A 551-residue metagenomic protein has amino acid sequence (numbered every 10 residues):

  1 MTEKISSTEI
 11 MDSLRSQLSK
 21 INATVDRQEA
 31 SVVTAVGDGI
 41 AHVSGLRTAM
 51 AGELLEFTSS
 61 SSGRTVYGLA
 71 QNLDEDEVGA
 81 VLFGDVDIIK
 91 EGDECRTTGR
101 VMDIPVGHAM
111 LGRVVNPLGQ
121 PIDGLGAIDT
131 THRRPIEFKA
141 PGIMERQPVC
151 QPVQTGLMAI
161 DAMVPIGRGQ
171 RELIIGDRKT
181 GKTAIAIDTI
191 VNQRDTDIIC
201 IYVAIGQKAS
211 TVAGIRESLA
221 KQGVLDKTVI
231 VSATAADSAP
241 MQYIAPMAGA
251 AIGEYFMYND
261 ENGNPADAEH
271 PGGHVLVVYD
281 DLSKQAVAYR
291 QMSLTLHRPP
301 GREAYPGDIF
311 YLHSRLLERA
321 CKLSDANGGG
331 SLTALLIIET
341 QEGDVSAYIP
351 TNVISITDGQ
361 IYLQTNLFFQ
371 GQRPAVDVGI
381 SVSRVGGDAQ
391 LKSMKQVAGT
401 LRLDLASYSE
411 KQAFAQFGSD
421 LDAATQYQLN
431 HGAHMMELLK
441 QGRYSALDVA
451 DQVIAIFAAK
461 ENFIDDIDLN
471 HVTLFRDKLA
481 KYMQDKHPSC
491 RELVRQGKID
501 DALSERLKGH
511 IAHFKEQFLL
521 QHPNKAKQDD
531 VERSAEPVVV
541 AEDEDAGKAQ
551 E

Functional and structural regions predicted by a protein language model:
T2-R15, A23-D26, V32-V153: Acidic-enriched and Gly/Ser
S13-T24, G156-I160, G249, L316: Phosphate-interacting basic helix/loop segments used at nucleotide- and nucleic-acid interfaces
I21-D26, V32-A35, L46-R47, E56-S59 (+21 more regions): Replace "in large, NTP-powered and nucleic-acid-processing enzymes" with "in large, NTP-powered factors and other
V33, G92, V114, I166 (+8 more regions): Residue-level signature of catalytic and energy-coupling elements of molecular machines, predominantly ATP/GTP-dependent
D38, L46-T48, S60-S62, L73-D76 (+14 more regions): Short, ordered loop/turn segments at secondary-structure junctions
I88, Y255, K284, L294-E551: Conserved catalytic/coupling modules of large nucleotide/cofactor-utilizing molecular machines
D93-C95, M102, V106-A109, I122-R171 (+5 more regions): P-loop NTPase nucleotide-binding/switch module
R178-I199, I205, A209-S210, L219-G223 (+1 more regions): Conserved P-loop NTPase nucleotide-binding/switch module
